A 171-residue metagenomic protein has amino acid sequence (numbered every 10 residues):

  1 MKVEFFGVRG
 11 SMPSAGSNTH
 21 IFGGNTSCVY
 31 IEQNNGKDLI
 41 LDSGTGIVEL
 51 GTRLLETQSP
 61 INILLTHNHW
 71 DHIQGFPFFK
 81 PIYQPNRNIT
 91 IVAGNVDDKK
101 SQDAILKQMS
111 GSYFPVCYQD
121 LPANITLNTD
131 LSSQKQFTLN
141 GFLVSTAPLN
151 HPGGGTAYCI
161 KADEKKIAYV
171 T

Functional and structural regions predicted by a protein language model:
M1-A168: Binuclear metal-dependent hydrolase catalytic cores
T171: Acidic, His/Gly-enriched loop-helix segments that form or flank divalent-metal centers in metallo-dependent hydrolases
